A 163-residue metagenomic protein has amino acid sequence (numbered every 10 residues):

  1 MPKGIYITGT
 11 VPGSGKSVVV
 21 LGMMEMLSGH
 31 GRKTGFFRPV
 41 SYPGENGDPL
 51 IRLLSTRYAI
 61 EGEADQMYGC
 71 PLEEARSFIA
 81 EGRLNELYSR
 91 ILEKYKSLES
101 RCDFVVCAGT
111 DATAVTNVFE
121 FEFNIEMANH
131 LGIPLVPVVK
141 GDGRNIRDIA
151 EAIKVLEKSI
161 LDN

Functional and structural regions predicted by a protein language model:
M1-V18, M127-A128, V138, K158-N163: Extended hydrophobic/aromatic-rich secondary-structure runs
K3-S14, V18-R101, T116-N117: N-terminal phosphate/diphosphate-binding loop that engages ATP/GTP or pyrophosphate donors across diverse enzyme folds
Y6, F104-A108, V136-V138: Structural motif
K33, F104, G132-P134: Residue-level detector of anion-binding/catalytic polar loops
C70, A108-D111: Short loop/turn segments at strand-loop or loop-helix junctions that form parts of catalytic or ligand-binding pockets
T110-N163: Conserved catalytic-core segment of NTP-binding enzymes
